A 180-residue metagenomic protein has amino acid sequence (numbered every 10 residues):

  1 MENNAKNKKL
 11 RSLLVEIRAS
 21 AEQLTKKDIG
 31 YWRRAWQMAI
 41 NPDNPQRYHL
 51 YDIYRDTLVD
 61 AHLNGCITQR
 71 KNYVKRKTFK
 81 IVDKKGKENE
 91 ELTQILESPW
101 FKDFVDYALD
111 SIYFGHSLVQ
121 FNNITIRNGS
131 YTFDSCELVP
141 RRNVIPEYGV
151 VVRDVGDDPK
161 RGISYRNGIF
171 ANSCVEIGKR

Functional and structural regions predicted by a protein language model:
M1-H62, C66: N-terminal-proximal low-complexity accessory segments that begin disordered and transition into the first
N4, V15, A19-I29, R34 (+3 more regions): Structured, contiguous alpha/beta core segments that scaffold functional sites
R70: Active-site acidic/histidine clusters and adjacent loop/turn architecture that either coordinate catalytic ions
